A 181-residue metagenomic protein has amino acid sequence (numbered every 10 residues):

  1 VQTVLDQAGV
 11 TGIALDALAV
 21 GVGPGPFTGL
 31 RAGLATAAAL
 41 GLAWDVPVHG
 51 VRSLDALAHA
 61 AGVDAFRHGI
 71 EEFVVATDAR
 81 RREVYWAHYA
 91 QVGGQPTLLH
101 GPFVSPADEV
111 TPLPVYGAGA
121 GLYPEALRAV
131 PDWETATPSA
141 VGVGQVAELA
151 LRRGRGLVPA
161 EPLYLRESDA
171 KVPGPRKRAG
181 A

Functional and structural regions predicted by a protein language model:
V1-F27: N-terminal beta-alpha supersecondary unit
V4-A8, A43, A61-D64, A140-R153: Stable alpha-helical structural segments in soluble proteins, enriched in small hydrophobic residues
L18, G25, L40, V115 (+2 more regions): A residue-level signal for conserved active-site and pocket-lining positions in enzyme catalytic cores
A19-V48: DPxDG-like acidic metal-binding loop motif
P47-S139, G154-V158, Y164, D169 (+1 more regions): Surface "functional belts" at beta-alpha junctions
